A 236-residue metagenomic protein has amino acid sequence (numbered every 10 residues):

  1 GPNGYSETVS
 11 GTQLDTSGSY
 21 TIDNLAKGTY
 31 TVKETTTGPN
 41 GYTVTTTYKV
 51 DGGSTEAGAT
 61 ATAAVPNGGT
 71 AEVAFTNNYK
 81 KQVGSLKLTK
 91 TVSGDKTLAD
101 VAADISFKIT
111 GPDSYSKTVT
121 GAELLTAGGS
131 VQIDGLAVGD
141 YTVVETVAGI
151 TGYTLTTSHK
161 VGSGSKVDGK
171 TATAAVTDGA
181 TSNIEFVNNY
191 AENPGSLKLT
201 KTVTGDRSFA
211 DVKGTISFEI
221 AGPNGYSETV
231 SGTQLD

Functional and structural regions predicted by a protein language model:
G1-D236: Solvent-exposed loop/turn and edge beta-strand elements of beta-rich ligand-binding domains
